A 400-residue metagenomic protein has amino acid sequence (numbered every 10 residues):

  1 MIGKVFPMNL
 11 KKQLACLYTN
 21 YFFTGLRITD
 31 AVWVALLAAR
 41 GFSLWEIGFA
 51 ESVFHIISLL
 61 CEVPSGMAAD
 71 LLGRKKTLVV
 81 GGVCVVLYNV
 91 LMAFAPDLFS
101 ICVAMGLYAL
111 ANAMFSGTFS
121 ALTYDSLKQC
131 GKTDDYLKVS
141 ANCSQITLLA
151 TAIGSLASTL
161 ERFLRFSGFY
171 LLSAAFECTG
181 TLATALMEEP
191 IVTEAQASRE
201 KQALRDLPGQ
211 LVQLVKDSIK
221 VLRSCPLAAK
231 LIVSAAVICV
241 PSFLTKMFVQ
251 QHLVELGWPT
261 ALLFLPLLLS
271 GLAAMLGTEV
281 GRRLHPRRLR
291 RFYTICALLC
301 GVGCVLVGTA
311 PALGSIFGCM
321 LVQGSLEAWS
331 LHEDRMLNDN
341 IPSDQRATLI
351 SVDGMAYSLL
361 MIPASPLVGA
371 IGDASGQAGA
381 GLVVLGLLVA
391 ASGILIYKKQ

Functional and structural regions predicted by a protein language model:
I2-K11, E188-I232: Juxtamembrane intracellular "pre-TM" segments in multi-pass secondary transporters
F6-L60, C225-L268: Helix-loop boundary and gating motifs at the non-cytosolic
L10-K11, A93-M105, V307-C319: Helix-loop junctions at membrane interfaces in 12-TM secondary transporters
E51, K75, M247-Q400: C-terminal transmembrane bundle of multi-pass solute transporters/carriers
L59-P96: Conserved MFS/SLC helix-loop-helix module at the cytosolic interface between two early adjacent transmembrane helices
V83-D97, L298-P311: C-terminal ends and interior cores of transmembrane alpha-helices in multi-pass membrane transporters/permeases
G106-L148: Cytoplasmic helix-loop-helix junction between adjacent transmembrane helices in 12-TM secondary transporters
S173-Q202, Y397-Q400: Helix-loop junctions on the cytosolic side of multi-pass membrane transporters, especially the intracellular loop
